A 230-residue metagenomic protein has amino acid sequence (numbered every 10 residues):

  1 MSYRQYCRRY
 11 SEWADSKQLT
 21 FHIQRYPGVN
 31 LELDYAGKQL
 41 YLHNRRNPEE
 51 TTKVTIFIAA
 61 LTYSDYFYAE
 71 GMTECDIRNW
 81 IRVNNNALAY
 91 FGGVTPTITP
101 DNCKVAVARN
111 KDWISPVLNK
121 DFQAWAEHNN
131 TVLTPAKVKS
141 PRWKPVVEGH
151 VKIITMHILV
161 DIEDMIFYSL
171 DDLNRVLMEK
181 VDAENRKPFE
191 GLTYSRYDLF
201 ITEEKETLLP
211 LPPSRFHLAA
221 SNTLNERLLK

Functional and structural regions predicted by a protein language model:
M1: DNA-recognition alpha helix
R4, R8-F67, R78-R82, H217-K230: Mobile-element integrase/transposase regions, centering on the N-terminal DNA-binding/Zn-coordinating module
T52, A69-V94: Active-site beta-loop-alpha junctions of metal-dependent nucleic acid enzymes, especially the RNase H-like/DDE
V94-I114: Acidic/histidine-rich, metal-coordinating catalytic segments
P100-D101, D112-W113, L133-T155, L173: RNase H-like two-metal-ion nuclease catalytic core shared by retroviral integrases and related mobile-element nucleases
D121-Q123, E127-K144, E163-F167: RNase H-like polynucleotidyl transferase catalytic core
V151-K230: Active-site-proximal acidic segments at structured loop/helix or strand boundaries that coordinate catalytic metals
